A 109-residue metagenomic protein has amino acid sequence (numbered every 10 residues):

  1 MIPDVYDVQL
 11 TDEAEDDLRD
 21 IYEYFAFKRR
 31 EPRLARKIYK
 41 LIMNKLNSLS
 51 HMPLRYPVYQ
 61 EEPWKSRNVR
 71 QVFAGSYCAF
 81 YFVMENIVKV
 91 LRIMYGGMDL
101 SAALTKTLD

Functional and structural regions predicted by a protein language model:
M1-K65: Basic, Lys/Arg-enriched alpha-helical interface segments
R29, A74-D109: Enriched for short, Lys/Arg-rich terminal
A35-Y39, R67-V69, E85-V88, I93-Y95: A generic structural signal for ordered secondary structure
M52-I87: Basic/aromatic recognition patch in beta-strand/loop cores that engages polyanionic ligands
